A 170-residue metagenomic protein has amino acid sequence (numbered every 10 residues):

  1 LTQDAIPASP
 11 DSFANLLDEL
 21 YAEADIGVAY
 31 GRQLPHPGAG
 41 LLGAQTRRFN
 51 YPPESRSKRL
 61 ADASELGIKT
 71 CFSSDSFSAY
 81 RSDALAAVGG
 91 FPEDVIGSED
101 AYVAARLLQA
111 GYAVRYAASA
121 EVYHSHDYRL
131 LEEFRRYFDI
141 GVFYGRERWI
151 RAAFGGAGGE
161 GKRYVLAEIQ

Functional and structural regions predicted by a protein language model:
L1-D4, P92: Active-site acidic Asp-centered loop
I6-Q45: Conserved donor NDP-sugar-binding/catalytic core segment of glycosyltransferases
P37-A44, P52-C71: Donor-binding/catalytic cores of nucleotide-activated saccharide and glycerol-phosphate transferases/polymerases
R59-Y80, I96, Y144: A recurrent flexible, glycine/aromatic-enriched loop bordering the glycosyltransferase active site that acts as
D83-A87, E121: Short, well-ordered alpha-helical scaffold segment located in the soluble/lumenal catalytic or ligand-binding core
G97-V103: Acidic donor-binding loop at a coil-to-helix junction in glycosyltransferase catalytic cores that engages
R106-L108: Hydrophobic residues within well-ordered alpha-helices
V114, Y123-Q170: Active-site-adjacent helix/loop segment of glycosyltransferases that harbors family-specific signature motifs
